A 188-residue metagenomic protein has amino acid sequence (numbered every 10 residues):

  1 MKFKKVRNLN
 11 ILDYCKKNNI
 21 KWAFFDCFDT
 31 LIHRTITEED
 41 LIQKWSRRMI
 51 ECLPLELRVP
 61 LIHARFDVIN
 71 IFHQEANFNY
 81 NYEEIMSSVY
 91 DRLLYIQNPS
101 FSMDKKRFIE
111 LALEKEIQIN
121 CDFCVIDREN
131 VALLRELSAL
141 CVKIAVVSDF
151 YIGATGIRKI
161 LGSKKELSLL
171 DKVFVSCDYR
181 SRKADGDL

Functional and structural regions predicted by a protein language model:
M1-N19, Y151, I157-L188: Asp-based, Mg2+/Mn2+-dependent phosphohydrolase catalytic module
N10-R65: Active-site neighborhood of HAD-like aspartate-dependent phosphohydrolases
L31-H33, E39, C124-I126, I152-T155 (+1 more regions): Flexible loop/turn segments at secondary-structure boundaries
E38, I42, Y82, N130: Hydrophobic (often cysteine-bearing) scaffold residues that line and stabilize catalytic clefts of nucleotide/cofactor
Q43, E83, S87, A154-R158 (+1 more regions): Short, surface-exposed alpha-helical segments at coil->helix boundaries
W45-K115: A metal-dependent, Asp-based hydrolase signature
R107-G162, V173-F174: Substrate-recognition element of Asp-dependent hydrolases with the DxDx(T/V) motif
